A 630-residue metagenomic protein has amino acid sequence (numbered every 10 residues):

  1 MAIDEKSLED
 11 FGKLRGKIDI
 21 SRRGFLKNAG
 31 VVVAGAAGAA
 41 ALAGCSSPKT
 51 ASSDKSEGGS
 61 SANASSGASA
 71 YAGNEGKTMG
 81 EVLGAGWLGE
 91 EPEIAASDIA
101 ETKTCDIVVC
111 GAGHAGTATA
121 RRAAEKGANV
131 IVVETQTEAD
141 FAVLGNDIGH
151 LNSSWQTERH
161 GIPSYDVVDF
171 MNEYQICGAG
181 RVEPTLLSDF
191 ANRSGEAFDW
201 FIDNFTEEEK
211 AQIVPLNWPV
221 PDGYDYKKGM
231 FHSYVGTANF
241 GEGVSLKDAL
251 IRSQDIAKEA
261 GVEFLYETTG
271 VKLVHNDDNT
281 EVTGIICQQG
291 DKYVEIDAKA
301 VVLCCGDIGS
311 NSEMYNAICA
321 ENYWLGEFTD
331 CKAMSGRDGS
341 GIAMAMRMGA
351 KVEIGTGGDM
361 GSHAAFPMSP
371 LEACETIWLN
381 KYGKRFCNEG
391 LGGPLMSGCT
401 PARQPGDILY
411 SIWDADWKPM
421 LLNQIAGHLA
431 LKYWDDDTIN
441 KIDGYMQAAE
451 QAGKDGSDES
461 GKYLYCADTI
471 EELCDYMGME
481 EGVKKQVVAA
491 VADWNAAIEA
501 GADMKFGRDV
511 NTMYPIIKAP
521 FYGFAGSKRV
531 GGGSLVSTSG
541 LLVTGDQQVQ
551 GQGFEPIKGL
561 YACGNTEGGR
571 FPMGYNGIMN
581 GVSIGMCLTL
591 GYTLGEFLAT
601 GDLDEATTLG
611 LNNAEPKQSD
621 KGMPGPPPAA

Functional and structural regions predicted by a protein language model:
M1-G24, A39: N-terminal secretory signal peptides
Y71-N74, F190-K292, S312-E313, A497-P520 (+1 more regions): Conserved redox-cofactor binding core of oxidoreductases
I99-G113: Beta1/beta-strand and adjacent pyrophosphate-binding region of the FAD-binding site in flavoprotein oxidoreductases
K103-C105, D291-A300: Core beta-strand elements of the Rossmann-like FAD/NAD(P) dinucleotide-binding domain in flavoenzyme oxidoreductases
E125-A142: Glycine-rich FAD pyrophosphate-binding loop
K272, K484-G574: A glycine-rich dinucleotide-binding beta-alpha-beta segment and adjacent secondary-structure elements that constitute
I296-A365, I578-N580, I584-T593: Glycine-rich loop(s) and the adjacent beta-strand/alpha-helix scaffold that form part
I342-M344, K351-M479: An anion/pyrophosphate-binding glycine-rich loop and adjacent beta-alpha core in soluble alpha-beta enzymes
